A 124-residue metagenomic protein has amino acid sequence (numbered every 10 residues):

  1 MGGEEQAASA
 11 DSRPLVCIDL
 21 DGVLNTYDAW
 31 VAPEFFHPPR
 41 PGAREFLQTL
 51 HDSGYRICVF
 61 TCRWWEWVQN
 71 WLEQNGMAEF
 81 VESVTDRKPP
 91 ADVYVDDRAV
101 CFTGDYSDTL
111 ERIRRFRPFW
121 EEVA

Functional and structural regions predicted by a protein language model:
M1-A124: HAD-like aspartate-dependent phosphatase fold
